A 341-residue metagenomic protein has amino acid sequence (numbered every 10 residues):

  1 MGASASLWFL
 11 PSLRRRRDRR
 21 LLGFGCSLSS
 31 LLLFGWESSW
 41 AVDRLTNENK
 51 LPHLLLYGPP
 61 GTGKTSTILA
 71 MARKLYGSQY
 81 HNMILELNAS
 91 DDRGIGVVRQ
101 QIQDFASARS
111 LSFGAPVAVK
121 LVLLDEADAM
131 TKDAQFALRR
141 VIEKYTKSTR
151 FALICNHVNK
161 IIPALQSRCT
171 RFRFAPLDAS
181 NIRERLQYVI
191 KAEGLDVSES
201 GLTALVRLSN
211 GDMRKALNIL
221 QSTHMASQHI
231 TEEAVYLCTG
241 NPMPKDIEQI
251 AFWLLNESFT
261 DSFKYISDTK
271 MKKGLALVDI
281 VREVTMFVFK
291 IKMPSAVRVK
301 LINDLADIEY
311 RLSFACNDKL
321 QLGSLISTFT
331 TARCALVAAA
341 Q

Functional and structural regions predicted by a protein language model:
A3-P59, R99-A115, L138: Pre-Walker A (pre-P-loop) alpha-helix and adjacent loop at the N terminus of AAA/AAA+ ATPase modules, a conserved
D43-E86, R139: Walker A/P-loop
R44-L45, Q103-L111, L124-S167: Conserved catalytic/switch belt of AAA+ P-loop NTPases
N88-D91, N156, T170-I182, L195: Conserved AAA+ ATPase "SRH/arginine-finger" region at the nucleotide-binding site
Q101-F105, S167-R168, F172, N181-G194 (+1 more regions): Conserved AAA+ ATPase "sensor/coupling" helix adjacent to the nucleotide-binding pocket
V119, R183-R185, D196-L208, I230-Y236 (+2 more regions): Short conserved motifs of the RecA-like P-loop NTPase core
L202-L208, R214-A226, Y236, Q249-F252 (+2 more regions): C-terminal helical "lid" of AAA+/P-loop NTPase domains
I250-Q341: Helix-rich C-terminal "collar"/helical-bundle subdomain used as an assembly and partner-interaction module in RFC-like
